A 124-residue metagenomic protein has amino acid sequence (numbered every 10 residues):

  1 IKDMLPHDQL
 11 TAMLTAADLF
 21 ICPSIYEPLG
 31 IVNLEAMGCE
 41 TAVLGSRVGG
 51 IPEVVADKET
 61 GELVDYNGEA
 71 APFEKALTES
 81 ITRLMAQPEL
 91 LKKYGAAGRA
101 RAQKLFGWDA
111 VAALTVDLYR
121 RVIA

Functional and structural regions predicted by a protein language model:
I1-M4: Nucleotide-activated donor-binding/catalytic signature segment of Leloir-type glycosyltransferases, i.e., the conserved
A12-A17: Short alpha-helical donor nucleotide-sugar binding micro-motif in glycosyltransferases
I25: Aromatic "clamp/platform" in nucleotide-sugar-dependent glycosyltransferases that forms part of the donor/acceptor
G30-N33, I51: Short glycine/serine-rich donor-binding loops of glycosyltransferases
A42-G45, V55: Short hydrophobic beta-strand element within catalytic cores of glycosyltransferases and related nucleotide-activated
P52-T82, L90: Change "using UDP/GDP/dTDP sugars" to "using nucleotide sugars
R83, L90-L105, L114: A short, well-ordered alpha-helix in the C-terminal region of glycosyltransferases
R83, W108-A124: C-terminal alpha-helical cap of glycosyltransferases
